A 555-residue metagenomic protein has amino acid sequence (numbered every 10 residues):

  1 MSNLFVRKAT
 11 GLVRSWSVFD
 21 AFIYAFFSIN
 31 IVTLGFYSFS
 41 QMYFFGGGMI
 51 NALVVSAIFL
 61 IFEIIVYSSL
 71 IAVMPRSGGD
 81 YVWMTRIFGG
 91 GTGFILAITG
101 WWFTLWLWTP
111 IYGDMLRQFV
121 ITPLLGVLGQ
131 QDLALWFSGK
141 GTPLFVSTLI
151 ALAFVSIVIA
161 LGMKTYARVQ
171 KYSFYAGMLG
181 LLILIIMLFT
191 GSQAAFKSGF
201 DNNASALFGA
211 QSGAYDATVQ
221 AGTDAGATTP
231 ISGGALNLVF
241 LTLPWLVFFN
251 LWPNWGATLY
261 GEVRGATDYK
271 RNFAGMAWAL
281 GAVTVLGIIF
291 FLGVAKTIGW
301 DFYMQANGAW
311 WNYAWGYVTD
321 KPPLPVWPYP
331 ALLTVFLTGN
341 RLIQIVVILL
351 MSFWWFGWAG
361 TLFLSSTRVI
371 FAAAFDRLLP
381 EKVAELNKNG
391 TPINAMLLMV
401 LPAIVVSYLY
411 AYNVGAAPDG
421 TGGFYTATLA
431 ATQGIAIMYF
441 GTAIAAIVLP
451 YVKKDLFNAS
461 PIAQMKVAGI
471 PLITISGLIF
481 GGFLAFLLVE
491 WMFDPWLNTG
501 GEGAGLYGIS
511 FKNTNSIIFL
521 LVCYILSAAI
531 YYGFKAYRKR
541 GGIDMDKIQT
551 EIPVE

Functional and structural regions predicted by a protein language model:
M1-G48, L60-I65, F200-T218, Y531-E555: Membrane-interface "cap" regions at the ends of multi-pass membrane proteins
L12, T142-P143, V155, Y172 (+5 more regions): C-terminal membrane-solvent junction of multi-pass transporters and transport-like membrane proteins
W16, D20-L34, T148-F154, F208-T297 (+1 more regions): Hydrophobic, membrane-embedded alpha-helices of multi-pass small-molecule transporters
W16, F145-Q211, L251, F273-A282 (+3 more regions): Membrane-interface loop-to-helix entry segments
V18-F19, T142-L149, V263-V285, F356 (+3 more regions): Loop-to-transmembrane helix boundary motifs in multi-pass membrane proteins
Q41, I61-L152, L362-S366, A485: Hydrophobic transmembrane alpha-helices that form the core helical bundles of multi-pass secondary transporters
N51, L184-I186, T190-A194, Y425-M438 (+1 more regions): A generic transmembrane alpha-helix motif of multi-pass inner-membrane proteins
V82-G89, V219, A277-A359, L379-A427: TM-loop-TM module centered on a large, flexible mid-protein loop between adjacent transmembrane helices in multi-pass
